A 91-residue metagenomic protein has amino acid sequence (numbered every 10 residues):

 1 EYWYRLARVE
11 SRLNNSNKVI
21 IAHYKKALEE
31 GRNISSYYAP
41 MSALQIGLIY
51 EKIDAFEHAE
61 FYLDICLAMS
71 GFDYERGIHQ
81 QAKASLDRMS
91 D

Functional and structural regions predicted by a protein language model:
W3-A7, Y38-Q45, I78-D87: "A position-specific structural signal for the A-helix of alpha-solenoid helical repeats
N14-N15, D54: Residue-level detector of the short coil/turn that links helix A to helix B within each tetratricopeptide repeat
V19-I20, A59: Single-residue signature of alpha-solenoid repeat helices
A27-E29, S35, L67: A conserved position within tetratricopeptide repeats
E30, Q45, A68-M69, S85: Residue position in alpha-helical solenoids
